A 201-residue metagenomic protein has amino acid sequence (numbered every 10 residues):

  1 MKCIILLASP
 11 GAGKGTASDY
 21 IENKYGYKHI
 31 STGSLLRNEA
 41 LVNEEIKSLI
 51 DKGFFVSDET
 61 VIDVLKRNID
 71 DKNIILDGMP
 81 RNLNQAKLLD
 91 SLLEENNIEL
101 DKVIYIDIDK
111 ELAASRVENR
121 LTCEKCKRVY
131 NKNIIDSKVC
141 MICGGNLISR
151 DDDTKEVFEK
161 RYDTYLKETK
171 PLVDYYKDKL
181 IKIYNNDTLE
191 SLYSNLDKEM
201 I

Functional and structural regions predicted by a protein language model:
A8: The Walker A (P-loop) glycine that initiates the GxxxxGKT/S ATP-binding motif of P-loop NTPases
G11: Walker A (P-loop) phosphate-binding loop of P-loop NTPases
K14: Conserved lysine of the Walker
K28-I98, S115, T122, R150: ATP-dependent small-molecule kinase phosphotransfer cores that center on conserved nucleotide phosphate-binding segments
D77-G78, N96-R120, R128-V139: Conserved phosphate-donor/acceptor-positioning beta-strand/loop module used by diverse small-molecule
E95, N146-I201: NTP-dependent small-molecule kinase module
K127, G144-L147: Cys/His-coordinated zinc-binding microdomains
